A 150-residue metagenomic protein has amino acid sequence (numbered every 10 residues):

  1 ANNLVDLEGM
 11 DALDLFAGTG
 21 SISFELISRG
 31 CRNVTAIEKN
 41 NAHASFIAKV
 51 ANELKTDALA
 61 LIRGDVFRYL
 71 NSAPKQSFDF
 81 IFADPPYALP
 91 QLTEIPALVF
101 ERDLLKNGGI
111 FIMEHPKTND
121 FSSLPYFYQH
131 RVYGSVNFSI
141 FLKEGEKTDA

Functional and structural regions predicted by a protein language model:
A1-A150: Class I S-adenosyl-L-methionine-dependent methyltransferase catalytic core
